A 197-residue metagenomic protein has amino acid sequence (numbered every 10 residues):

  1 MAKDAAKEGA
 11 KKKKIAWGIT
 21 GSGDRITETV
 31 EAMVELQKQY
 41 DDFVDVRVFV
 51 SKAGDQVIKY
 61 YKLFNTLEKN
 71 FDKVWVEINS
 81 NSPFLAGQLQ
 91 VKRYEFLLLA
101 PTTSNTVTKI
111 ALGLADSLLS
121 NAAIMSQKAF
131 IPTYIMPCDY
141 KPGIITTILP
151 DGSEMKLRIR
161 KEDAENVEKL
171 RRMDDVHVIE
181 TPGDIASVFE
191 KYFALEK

Functional and structural regions predicted by a protein language model:
A2-K197: A cross-family phosphate/adenosyl-ligand binding-site feature
